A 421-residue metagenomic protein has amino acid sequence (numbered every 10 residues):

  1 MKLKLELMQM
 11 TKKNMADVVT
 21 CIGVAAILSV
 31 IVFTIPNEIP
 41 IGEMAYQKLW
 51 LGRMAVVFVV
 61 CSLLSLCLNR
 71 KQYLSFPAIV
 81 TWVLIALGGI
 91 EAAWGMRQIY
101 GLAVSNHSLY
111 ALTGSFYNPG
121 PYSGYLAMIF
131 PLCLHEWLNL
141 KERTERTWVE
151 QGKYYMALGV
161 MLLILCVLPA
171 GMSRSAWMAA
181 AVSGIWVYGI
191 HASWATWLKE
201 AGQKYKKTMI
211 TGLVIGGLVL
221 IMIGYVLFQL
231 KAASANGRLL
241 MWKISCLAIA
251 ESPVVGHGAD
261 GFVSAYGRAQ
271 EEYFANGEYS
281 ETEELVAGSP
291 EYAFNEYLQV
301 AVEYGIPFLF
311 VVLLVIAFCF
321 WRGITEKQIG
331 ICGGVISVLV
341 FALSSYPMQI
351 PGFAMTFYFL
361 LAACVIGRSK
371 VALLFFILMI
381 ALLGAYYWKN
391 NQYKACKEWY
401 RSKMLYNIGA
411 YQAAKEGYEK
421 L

Functional and structural regions predicted by a protein language model:
L3-A16, N139-R143, W148, Y154 (+4 more regions): A juxtamembrane structural motif centered on a specific transmembrane helix
T11-N14, V18-N37, L51-L68, F76-S108 (+6 more regions): Alpha-helical transmembrane segments of multi-pass inner-membrane proteins
G42, S234, Q328, M348-F353: Membrane-water interface of transmembrane alpha-helices in multipass transporters/channels
G42-G52, K204-K207: Interfacial loop-to-helix junctions that mark the boundaries of transmembrane helices in multi-pass membrane
N106-L109, A259-V302: Interfacial juxtamembrane loops and adjacent helix segments that form the catalytic/substrate-binding surfaces
L165-A180, G184-E251, A259, R268 (+1 more regions): A membrane-periplasm/extracellular boundary helix in multi-pass inner-membrane enzymes that assemble envelope glycans
M241-E251, N390-L421: Membrane-interface segments at or immediately adjacent to transmembrane helices that form the boundary between
